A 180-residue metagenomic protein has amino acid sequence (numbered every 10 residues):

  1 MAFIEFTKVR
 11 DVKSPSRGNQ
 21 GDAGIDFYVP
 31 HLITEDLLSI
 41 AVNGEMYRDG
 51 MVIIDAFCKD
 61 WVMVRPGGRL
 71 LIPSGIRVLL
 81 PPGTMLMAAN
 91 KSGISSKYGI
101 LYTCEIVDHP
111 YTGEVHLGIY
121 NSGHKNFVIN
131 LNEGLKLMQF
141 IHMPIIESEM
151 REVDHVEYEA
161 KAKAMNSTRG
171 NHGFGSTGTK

Functional and structural regions predicted by a protein language model:
M1-K180: DUTPase catalytic domain/fold
